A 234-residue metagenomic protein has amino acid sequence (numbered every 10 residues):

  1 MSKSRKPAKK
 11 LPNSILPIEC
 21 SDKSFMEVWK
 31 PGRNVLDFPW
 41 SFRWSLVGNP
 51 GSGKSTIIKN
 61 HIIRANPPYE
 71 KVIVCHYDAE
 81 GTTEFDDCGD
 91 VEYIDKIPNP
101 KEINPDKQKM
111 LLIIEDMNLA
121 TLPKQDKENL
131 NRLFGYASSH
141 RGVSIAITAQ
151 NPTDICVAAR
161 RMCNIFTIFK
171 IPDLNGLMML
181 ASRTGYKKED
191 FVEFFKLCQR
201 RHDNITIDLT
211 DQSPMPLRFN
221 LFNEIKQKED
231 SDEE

Functional and structural regions predicted by a protein language model:
S2-V35: N-terminal pre-Walker A segment at the start of P-loop NTPase domains
G32, F42-R64, Y77-G81, Y93-E189: Conserved P-loop NTPase motor cores
P39: Residues immediately N-terminal to the Walker A/P-loop in ABC ATPase nucleotide-binding domains
I63-I73: Post-Walker A helix-loop "phosphate-sensing" segment adjacent to the P-loop in P-loop NTPases
P68, D87-G89, M162-C163: Short, structured coil segments at secondary-structure junctions
V72, T83-D86: TRAFAC-class small GTPase G-domain
V157-E234: Conserved GTP-binding G-domain of TRAFAC-class P-loop NTPases and closely related GTPase folds
